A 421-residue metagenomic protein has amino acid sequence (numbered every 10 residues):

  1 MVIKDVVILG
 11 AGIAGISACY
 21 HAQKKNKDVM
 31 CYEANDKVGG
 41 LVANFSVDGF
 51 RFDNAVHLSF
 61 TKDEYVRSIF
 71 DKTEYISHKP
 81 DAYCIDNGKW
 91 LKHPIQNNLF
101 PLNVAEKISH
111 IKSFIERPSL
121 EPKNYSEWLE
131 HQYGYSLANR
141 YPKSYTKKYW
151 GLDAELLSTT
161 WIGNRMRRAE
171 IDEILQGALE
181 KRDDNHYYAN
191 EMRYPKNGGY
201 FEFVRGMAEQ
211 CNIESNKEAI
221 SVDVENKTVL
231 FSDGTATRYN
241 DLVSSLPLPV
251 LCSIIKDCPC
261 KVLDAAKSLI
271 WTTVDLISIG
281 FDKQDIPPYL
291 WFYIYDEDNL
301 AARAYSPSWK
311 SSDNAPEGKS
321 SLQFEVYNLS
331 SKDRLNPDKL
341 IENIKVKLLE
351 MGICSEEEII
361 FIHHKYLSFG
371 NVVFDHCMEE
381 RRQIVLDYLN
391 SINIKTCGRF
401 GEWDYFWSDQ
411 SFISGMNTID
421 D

Functional and structural regions predicted by a protein language model:
K4-C31: N-terminal Rossmann-like FAD-binding beta1-loop-alpha1 element of flavoenzymes
A14, K37, P249: Conserved Rossmann-like nucleotide-cofactor binding loop
Q23-S46: Glycine-rich FAD pyrophosphate-binding loop
K25, E218-L322, V326-D338, V346-G352 (+1 more regions): Mid-domain catalytic core of redox enzymes that form a hydrophobic substrate pocket/lid adjacent to a catalytic redox
N44, W309-D421: Conserved flavin/dinucleotide-binding core of flavoenzymes
D48-L120: Dinucleotide-binding Rossmann-like beta1-alpha1 core, especially the glycine-rich loop that anchors the ADP
S77-K79, S215-E218, G398: Short loop/edge segments at beta-strand edges and connector loops that shape dinucleotide/nucleotide cofactor-binding
K107, K112-K227, R238, S245: Active-site/ligand-binding neighborhood in enzyme catalytic cores
